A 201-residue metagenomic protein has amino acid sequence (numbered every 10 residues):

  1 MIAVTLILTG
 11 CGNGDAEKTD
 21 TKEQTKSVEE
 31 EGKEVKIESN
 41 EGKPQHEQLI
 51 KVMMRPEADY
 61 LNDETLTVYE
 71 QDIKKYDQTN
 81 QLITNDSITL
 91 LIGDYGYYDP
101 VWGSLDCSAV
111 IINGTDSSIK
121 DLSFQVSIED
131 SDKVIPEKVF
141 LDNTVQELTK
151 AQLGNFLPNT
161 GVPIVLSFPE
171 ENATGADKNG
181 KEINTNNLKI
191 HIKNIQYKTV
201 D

Functional and structural regions predicted by a protein language model:
M1-V4: Sec-dependent N-terminal signal peptides
L6-G10: C-terminal motif of bacterial Sec signal peptides marking the signal peptidase cleavage site
C11-D106, V162, F168-D201: Membrane engagement elements in two modes
L105-N113: Short, well-ordered beta-strand segments enriched in hydrophobic/aromatic residues
I112, D116-P158: The feature marks short-to-medium sequence segments in extracytoplasmic or secretory-pathway proteins
